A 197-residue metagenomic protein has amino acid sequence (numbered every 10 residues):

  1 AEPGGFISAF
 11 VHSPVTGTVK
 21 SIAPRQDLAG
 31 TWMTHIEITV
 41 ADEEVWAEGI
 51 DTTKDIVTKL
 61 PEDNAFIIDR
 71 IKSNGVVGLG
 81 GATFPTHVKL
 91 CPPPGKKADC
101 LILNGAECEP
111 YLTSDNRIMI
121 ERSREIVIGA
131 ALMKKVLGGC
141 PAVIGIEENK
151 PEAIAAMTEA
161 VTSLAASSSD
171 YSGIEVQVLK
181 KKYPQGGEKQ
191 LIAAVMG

Functional and structural regions predicted by a protein language model:
A1-S8, T34-I38: Short hydrophobic beta/alpha edge segments that flank linear recognition/processing sites
P3, I56, C140-K150: Conserved short loop/turn motifs at secondary-structure junctions
G4-F6, V11-S21: Generic structural motif
S21, Q26-L79, F84, G95 (+3 more regions): Acidic low-complexity segments
T31, G49-T52, A82, V88-L90 (+3 more regions): Short acidic, glycine/serine/threonine-rich loops at helix termini
W46, G78, L101-D115: Gly-rich Lys/Arg/Thr-decorated short loops/hinges at beta-loop-alpha junctions or inter-strand turns that position
I120-V136: Histidine-anchored nucleotide/phosphate-binding helix
V143-G197: Hydrophobic alpha-helical positions that pack around
